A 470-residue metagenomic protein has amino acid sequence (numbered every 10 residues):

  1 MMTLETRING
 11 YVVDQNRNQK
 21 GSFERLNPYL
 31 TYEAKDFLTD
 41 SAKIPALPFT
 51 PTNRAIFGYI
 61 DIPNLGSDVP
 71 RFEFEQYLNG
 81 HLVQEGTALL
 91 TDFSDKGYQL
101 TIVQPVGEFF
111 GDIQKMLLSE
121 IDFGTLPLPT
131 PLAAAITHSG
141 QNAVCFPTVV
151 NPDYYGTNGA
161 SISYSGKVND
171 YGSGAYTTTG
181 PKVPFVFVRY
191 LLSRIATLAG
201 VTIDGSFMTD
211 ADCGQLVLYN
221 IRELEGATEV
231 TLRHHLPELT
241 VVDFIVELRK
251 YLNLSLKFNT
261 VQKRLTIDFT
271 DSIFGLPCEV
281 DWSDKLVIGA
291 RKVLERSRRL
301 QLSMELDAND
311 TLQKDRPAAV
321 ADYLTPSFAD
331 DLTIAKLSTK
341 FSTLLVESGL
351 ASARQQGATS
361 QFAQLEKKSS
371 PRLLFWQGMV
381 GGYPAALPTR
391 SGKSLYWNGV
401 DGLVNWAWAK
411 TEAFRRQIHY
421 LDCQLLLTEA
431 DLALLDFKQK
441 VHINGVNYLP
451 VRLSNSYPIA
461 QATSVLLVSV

Functional and structural regions predicted by a protein language model:
M1-E247, V261, L276-C278, Q301-K314 (+2 more regions): Polar, S/T/G-rich
L38-S67, T177, L216-G275, K285-V470: An acidic/polar, Gly/Ser/Thr-rich interaction patch typically located in mid-to-C-terminal regions of proteins
